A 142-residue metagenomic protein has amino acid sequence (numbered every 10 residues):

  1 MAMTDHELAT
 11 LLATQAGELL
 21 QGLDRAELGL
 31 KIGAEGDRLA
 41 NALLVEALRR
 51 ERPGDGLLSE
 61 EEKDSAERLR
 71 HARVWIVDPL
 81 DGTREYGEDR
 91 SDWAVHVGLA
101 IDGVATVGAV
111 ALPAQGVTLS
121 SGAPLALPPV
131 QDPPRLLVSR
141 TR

Functional and structural regions predicted by a protein language model:
M1-L80: N-terminal subdomain of lithium-sensitive/metallo-dependent phosphomonoesterases centered on the IMPase/IPPase/PAP
D5, V107, P133-L136: Short active-site oxyanion
A16, L20, L48, T83 (+3 more regions): Residue-level signal for inorganic ion chemistry
L57, W75, V95, L136-L137: Well-ordered beta-strand positions enriched in small/hydrophobic/aromatic, beta-favoring residues
E62, P124, S139-R142: Histidine- and/or cysteine-centered catalytic micro-motif in compact active-site loops
R68-G122: DPxDG-like acidic metal-binding loop motif
L125-P129: Short helix-loop capping/hinge motifs at secondary-structure junctions, enriched in acidic/polar residues
V130-R142: An extended, acidic
